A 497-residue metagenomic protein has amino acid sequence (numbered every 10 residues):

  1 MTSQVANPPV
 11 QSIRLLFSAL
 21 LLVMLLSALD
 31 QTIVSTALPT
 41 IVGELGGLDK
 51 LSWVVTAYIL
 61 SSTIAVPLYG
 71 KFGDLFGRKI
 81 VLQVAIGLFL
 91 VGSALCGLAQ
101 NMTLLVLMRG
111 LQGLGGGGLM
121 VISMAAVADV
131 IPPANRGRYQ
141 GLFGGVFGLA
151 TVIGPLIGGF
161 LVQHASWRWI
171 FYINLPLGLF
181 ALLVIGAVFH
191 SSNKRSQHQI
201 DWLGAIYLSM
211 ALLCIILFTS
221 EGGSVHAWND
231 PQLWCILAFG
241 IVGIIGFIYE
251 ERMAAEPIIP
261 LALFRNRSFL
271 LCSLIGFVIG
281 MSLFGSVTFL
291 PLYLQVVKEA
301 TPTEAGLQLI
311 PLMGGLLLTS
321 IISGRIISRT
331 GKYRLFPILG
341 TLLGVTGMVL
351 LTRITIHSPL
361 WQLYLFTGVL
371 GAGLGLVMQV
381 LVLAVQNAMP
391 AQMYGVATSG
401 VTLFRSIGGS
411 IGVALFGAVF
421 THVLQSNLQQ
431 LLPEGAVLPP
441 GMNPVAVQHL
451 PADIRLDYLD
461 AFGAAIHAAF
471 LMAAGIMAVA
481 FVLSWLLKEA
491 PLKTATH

Functional and structural regions predicted by a protein language model:
T2-L16, L20-L22, Y249, S268 (+1 more regions): Transmembrane-helix exit segments and adjacent C-terminal regions of multi-pass membrane proteins
A6-V10, F180-S209, S224-W228, R252-R267 (+2 more regions): Flexible interhelical linker loops that connect adjacent transmembrane helices in multi-pass membrane transporters
I13-S61, A65, S166, L203-G204 (+3 more regions): Transmembrane core module of solute transporters
L25, T56-L60, G87, G141-L149 (+5 more regions): Transmembrane alpha-helical cores of Major Facilitator Superfamily
I41-V42, F72-G73, I157-A165, T219 (+4 more regions): Interfacial helix-cap and linker-helix signal at transmembrane-aqueous boundaries of multi-pass secondary transporters
V66-G204, E221, G314: Helix-loop-helix hairpins in multi-pass membrane proteins, especially solute transporters
F76-I86, Q100-L104, I122, I131-R138 (+3 more regions): C-terminal module of multi-pass small-molecule transporters
P176-N193, S209-E221, F239-M253, F481-K488: C-terminal membrane-cytosol helix-exit motif in multi-pass small-molecule transporters
